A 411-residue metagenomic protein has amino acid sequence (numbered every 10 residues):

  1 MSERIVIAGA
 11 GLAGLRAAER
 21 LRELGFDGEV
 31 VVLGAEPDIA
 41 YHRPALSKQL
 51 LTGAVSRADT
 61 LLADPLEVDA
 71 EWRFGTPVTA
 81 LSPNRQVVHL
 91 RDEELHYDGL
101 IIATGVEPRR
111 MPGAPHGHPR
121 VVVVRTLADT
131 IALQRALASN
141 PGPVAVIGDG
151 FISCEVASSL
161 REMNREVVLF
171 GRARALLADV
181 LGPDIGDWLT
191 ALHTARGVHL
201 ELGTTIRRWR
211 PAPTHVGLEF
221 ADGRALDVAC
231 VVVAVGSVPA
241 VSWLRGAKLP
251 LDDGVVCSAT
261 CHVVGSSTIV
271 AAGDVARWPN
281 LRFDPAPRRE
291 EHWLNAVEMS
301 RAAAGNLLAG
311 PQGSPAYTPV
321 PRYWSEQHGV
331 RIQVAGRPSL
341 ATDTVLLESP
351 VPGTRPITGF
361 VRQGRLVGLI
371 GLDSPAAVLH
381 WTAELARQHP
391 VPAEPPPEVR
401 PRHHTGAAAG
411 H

Functional and structural regions predicted by a protein language model:
M1-I5, P65-A145, E219-A221, A225 (+3 more regions): FAD-binding core/adjacent interface of flavoenzyme oxidoreductases
S2-E3, R277-P375: Mid-to-C-terminal Rossmann-like scaffold of FAD/NAD(P)H-dependent oxidoreductases
S2-E71, A157-V180, H380: Beta1-alpha1 glycine-rich phosphate/pyrophosphate-binding loop at the start of Rossmann-like nucleotide-binding domains
R4, R224-P250, V330-H411: C-terminal catalytic lobe of FAD-dependent flavoproteins
G9-L12, R125-T126, G148-G150: Glycine-rich Rossmann-fold phosphate-binding loop(s) that bind the pyrophosphate of adenine dinucleotide cofactors
D27-E29, W72-H89, L95, M163-A259: A Rossmann-like FAD-binding core segment of flavoenzymes
E29, V55-T60, D252, G310-R322: A short alpha-helix-loop-beta-strand transition element characteristic of N-terminal alpha/beta dinucleotide-binding
G117-P141, G217-E219, A225-N295, M299-A302: FAD-site-proximal beta/loop scaffold in flavoenzymes
